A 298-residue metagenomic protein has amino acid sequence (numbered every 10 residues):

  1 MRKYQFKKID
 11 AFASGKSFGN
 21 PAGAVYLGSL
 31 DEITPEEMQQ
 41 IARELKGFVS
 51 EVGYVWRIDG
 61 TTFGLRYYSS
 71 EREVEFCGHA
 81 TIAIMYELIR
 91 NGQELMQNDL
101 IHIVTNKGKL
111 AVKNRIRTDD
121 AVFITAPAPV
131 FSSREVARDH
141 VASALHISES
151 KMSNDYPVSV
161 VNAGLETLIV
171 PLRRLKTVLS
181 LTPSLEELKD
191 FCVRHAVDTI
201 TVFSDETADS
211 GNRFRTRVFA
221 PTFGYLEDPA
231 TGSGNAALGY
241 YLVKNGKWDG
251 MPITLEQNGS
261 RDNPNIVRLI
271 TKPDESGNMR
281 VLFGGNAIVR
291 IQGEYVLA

Functional and structural regions predicted by a protein language model:
M1-F76, I82-A298: Active-site proximal loop and beta-alpha junction motif in alpha/beta enzyme cores
